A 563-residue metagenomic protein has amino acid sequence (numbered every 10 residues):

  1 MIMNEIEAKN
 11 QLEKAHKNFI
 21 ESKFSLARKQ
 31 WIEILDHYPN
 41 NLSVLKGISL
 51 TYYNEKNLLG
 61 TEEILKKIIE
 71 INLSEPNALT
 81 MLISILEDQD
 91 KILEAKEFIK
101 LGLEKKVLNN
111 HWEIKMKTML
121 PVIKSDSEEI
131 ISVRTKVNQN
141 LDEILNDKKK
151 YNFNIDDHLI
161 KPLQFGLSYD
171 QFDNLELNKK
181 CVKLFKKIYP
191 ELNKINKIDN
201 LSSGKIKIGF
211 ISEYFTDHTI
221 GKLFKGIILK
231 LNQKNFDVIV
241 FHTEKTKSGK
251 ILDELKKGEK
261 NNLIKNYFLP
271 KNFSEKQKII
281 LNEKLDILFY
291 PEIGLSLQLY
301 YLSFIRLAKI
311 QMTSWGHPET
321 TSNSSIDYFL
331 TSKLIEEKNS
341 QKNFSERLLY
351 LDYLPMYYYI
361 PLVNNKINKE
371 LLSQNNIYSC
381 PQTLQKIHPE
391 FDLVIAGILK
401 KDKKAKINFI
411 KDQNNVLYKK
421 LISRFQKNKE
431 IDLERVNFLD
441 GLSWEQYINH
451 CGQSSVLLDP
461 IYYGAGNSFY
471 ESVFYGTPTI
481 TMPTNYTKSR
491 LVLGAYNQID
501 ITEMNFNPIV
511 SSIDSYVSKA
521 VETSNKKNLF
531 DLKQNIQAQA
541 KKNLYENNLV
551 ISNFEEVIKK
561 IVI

Functional and structural regions predicted by a protein language model:
M1-N375, L393, S443-S454, D459 (+3 more regions): Alpha-helical solenoid repeat scaffolds of the TPR/TPR-like class and their adjacent stem/linker regions that mediate
I211, C380-Q382, I410, L439: Short hydrophobic "strand-cap" motifs at the C-terminus of beta-strands
H242-K247, I407-K420: Glycosyltransferase donor-sugar binding loop
K256-N266, K420-L442: Nucleotide-activated donor-binding/catalytic signature segment of Leloir-type glycosyltransferases, i.e., the conserved
I448, G466-Y475, L493-G494: Short alpha-helical segment that forms part of, or immediately flanks, the ligand-binding pocket in carbohydrate-active
P460-Y462, T481: A short structural motif in glycosyltransferase catalytic domains
G476, L491-N507: Acidic, glycine-centered active-site loop in nucleotide-sugar glycosyltransferases
P478-T487: Short hydrophobic beta-strand element within catalytic cores of glycosyltransferases and related nucleotide-activated
